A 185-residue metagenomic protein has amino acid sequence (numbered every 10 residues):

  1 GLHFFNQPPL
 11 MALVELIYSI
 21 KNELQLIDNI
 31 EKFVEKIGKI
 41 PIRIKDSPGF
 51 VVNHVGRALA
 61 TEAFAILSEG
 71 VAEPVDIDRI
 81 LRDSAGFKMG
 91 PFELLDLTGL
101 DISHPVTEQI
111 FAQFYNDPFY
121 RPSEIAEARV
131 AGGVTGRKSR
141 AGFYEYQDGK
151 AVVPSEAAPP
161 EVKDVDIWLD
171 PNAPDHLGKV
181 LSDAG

Functional and structural regions predicted by a protein language model:
G1-G185: N-terminal glycine-rich phosphate-binding loop for ADP-containing cofactors
